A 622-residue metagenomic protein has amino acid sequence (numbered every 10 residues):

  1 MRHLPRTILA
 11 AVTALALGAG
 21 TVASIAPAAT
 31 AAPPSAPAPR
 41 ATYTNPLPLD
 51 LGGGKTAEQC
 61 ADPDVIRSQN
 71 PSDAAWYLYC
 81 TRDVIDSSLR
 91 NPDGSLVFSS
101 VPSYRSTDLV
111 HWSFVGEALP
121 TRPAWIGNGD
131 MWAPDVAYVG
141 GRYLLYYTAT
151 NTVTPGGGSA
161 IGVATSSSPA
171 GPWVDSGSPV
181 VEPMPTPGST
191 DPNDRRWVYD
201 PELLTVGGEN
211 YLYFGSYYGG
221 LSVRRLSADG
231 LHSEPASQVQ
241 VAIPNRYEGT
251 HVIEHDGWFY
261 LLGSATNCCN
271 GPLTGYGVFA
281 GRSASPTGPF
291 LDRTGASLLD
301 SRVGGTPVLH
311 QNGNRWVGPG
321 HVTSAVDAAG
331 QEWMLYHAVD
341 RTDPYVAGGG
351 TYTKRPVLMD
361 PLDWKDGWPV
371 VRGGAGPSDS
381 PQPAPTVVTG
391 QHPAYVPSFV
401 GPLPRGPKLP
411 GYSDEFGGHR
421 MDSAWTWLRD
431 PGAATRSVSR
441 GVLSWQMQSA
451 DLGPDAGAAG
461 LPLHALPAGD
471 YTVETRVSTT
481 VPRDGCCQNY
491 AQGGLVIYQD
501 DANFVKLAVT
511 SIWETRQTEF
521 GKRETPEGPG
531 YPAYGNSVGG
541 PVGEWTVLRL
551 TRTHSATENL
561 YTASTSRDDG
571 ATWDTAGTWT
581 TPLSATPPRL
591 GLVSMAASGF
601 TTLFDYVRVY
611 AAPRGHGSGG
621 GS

Functional and structural regions predicted by a protein language model:
M1-A32: Secretory targeting and sorting signals
S35-P71, V110-A137, V153, G171-T205 (+8 more regions): Surface loop/turn signatures of beta-propeller and other carbohydrate-active proteins
A36-P39, P369, G373-S622: Extracellular glycan-recognition regions
P39-L47, G53, L78-A118: Beta-propeller domains
A61-D93, V115-L119, G127, M131-G157 (+12 more regions): Hydrophobic core segments of beta-strands in well-ordered, beta-rich domains
S100-P102, A160-A164, S222, G277-F279 (+1 more regions): A short loop-to-beta-strand structural motif that recurs across blades of beta-propeller domains
S106, D229-L231, N270-G271, R282-S285 (+1 more regions): Short edge-strand/loop segments of extracellular domains
G275-K365, V538-T602: Aromatic sugar-binding interfaces of carbohydrate-active proteins
